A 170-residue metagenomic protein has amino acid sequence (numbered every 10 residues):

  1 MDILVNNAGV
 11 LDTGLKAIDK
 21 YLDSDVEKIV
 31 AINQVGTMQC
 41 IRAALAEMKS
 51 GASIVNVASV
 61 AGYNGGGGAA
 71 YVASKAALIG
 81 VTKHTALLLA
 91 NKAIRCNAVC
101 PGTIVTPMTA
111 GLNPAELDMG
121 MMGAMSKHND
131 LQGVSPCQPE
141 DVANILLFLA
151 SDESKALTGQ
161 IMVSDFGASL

Functional and structural regions predicted by a protein language model:
G14-I18, L22-E27, M125: Substrate-binding pocket helix/loop in short-chain dehydrogenase/reductase
L15, V134, L146-L147, T158-L170: Short C-terminal tail/terminal secondary-structure segment of NAD(P)H-dependent dehydrogenase/reductase domains
I41, S74, T82: Active-site helix of classical SDR
S59: Residue(s) in the substrate-gating loop at a strand-loop-helix junction that position the organic substrate next
G65-A73, H84, L112: Active-site loop-to-helix junction immediately N-terminal to the catalytic Tyr of the SDR YXXXK motif in Rossmann-fold
A90, R95, L157-G159: Short, small/polar-rich loop/turn modules that mediate ligand/substrate recognition or access, typified
L117-D141: Catalytic Tyr-x(3-8)-Lys segment
